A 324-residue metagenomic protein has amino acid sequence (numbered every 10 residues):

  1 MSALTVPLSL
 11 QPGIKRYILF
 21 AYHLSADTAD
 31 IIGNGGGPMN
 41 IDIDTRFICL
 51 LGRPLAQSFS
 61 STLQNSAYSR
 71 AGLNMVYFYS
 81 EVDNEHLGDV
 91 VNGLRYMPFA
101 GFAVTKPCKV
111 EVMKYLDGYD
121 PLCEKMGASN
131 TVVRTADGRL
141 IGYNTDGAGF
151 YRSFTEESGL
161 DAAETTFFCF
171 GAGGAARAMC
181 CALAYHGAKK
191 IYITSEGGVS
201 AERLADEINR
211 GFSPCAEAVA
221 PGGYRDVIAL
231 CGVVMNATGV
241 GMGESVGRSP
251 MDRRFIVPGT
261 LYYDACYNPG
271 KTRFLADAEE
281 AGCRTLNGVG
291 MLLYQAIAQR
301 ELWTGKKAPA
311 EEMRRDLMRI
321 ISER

Functional and structural regions predicted by a protein language model:
L19-P38: Short, Lys/Arg-enriched N-terminal segments with co-localized hydrophobic residues within the first ~10-30 amino acids
N40-S158: Phosphate/diphosphate ligand-binding glycine-rich loop within oxidoreductases
G52, N144, E164-A184: Glycine-rich adenosine-cofactor-binding loop
L160-T165, P258: Short helix-loop-beta connector
Y185-K190, C283: Conserved S-adenosyl-L-methionine
I191-G211: NAD(P)-binding Rossmann-fold cofactor-contacting core
S213-T285: Rossmann-like adenosine-cofactor binding region
A265-R324: Adenosine-phosphate binding glycine-rich loop
